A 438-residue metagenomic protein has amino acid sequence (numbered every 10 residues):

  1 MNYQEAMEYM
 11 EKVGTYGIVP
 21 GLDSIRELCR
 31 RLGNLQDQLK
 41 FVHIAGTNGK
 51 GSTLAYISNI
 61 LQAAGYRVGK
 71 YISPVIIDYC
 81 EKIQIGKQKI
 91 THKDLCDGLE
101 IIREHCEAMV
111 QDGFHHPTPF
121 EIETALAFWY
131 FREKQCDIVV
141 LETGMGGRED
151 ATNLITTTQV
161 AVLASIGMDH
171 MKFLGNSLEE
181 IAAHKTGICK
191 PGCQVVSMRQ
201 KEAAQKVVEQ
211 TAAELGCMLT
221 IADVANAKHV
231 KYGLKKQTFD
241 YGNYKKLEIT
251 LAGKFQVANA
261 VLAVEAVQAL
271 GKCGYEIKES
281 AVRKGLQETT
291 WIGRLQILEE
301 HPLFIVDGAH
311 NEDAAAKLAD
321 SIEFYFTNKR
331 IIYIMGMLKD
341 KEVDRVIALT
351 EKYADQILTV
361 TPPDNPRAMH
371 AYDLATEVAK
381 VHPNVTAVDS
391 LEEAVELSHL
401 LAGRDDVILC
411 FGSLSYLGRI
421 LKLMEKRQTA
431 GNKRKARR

Functional and structural regions predicted by a protein language model:
M1-G46, T53-Y66, K70-I72, E107-F114: Short functional linear segments
C29, N34-D37, A63-T156, E202: ATP-dependent carboxylate-amine ligase catalytic core
Q38, E133, I138-L141, E149-V162 (+3 more regions): Nucleotide phosphate-binding/pyrophosphate-handling subdomain across enzymes that bind or process nucleotide phosphates
I72, M198-R199, T211-G233, I249-K254 (+6 more regions): Beta-strand->loop->alpha-helix junctions that form or flank phosphate-binding loops in nucleotide-handling enzymes
E123-F173, Q205-K246: Extended acidic/charged loop-beta regions that coordinate divalent cations and stabilize anionic phosphate/carboxylate
A182-P191: Membrane-proximal helix-turn-helix segments that form the acceptor-binding/catalytic region of lipid-linked
M198-T220, K235, L303-V306, E312 (+1 more regions): C-terminal helical cap/extension that packs against the catalytic core of soluble nucleotide-cofactor enzymes
P362-N365, G431-R438: Short, flexible loop segments at boundaries between secondary-structure elements
